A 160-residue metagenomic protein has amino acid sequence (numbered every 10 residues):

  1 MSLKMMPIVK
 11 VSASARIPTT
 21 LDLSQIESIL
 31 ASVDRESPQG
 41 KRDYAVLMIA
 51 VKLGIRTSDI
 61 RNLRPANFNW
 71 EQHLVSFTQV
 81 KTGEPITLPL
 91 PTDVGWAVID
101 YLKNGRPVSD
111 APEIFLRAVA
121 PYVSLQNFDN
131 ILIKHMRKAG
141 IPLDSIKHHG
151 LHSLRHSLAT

Functional and structural regions predicted by a protein language model:
M1-T160: Conserved catalytic core of the tyrosine transesterase superfamily
